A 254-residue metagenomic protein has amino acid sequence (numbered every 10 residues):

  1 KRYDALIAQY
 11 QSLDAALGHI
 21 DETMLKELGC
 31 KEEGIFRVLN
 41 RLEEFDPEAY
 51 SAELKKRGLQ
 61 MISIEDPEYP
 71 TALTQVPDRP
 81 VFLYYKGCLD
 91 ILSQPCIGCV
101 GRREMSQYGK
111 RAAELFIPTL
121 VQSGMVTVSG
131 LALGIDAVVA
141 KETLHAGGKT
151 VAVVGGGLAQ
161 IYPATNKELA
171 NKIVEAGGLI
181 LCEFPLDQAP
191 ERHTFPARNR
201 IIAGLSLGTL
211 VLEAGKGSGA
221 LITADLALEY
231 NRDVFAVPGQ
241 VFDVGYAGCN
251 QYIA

Functional and structural regions predicted by a protein language model:
K1-P67: Short, small/acidic-rich helices and loops at N termini and domain boundaries of DNA replication/processing enzymes
D4, A49-R57, M61-A254: Glycine-biased, small-residue-rich flexible motifs in mid-sequence functional cores and linkers
